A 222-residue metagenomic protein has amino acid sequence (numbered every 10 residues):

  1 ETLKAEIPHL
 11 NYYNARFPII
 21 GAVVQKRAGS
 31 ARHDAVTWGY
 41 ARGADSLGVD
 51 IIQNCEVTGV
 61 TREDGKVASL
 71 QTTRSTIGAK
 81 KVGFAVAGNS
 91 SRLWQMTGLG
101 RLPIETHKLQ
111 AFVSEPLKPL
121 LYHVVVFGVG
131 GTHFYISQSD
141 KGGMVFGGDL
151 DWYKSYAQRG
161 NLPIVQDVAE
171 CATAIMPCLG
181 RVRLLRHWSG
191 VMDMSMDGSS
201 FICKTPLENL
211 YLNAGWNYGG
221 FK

Functional and structural regions predicted by a protein language model:
E1-L47, I52-Q53, G59-K66, M194: Flavin (FAD/FMN) cofactor-binding and adjacent substrate-gating region of FAD-dependent oxidoreductase domains
I20-V23, T205-N213: Glycine/charged-rich beta-loop-alpha catalytic/anionic-binding loops adjacent to active sites
A22-R42, A87-N89, I164-C171, W216 (+1 more regions): Mid-domain beta-loop-alpha active-site segment that forms a flexible, acidic cofactor/metal-binding surface
I51-Q53, T72, F84, L185 (+1 more regions): General beta-strand structural signal in soluble alpha/beta enzymes
C55, D149-L150, G215: Short, well-ordered beta-to-alpha junction loops that form the rim of enzyme active sites and present histidine/acidic
G59-R62, K66, T76-N209: Active-site substrate-recognition segment that forms the wall of the catalytic cavity or substrate channel
A68-L70: Short polybasic amphipathic segments
S155-G160, N213-K222: A conserved FAD-binding loop/helix module that cradles the flavin
